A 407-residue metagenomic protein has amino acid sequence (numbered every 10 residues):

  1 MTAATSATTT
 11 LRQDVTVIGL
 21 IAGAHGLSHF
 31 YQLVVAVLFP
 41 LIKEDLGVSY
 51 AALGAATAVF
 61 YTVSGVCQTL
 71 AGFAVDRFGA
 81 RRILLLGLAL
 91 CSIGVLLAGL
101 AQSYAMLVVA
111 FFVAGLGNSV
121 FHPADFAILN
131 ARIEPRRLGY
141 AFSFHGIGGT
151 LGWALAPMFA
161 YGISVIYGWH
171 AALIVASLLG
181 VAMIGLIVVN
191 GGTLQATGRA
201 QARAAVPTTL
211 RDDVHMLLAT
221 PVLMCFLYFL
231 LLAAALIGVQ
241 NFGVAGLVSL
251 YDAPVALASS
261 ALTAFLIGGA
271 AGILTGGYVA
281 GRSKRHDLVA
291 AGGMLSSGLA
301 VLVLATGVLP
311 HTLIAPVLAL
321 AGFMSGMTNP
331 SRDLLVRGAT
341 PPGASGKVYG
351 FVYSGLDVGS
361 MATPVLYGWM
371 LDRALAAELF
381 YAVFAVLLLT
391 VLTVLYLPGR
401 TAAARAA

Functional and structural regions predicted by a protein language model:
T2-R12, Q195-M224: Juxtamembrane intracellular "pre-TM" segments in multi-pass secondary transporters
V35-A36, P221-T263: Extracytoplasmic gate region of multi-pass secondary transporters
V66-Q102: Conserved MFS/SLC helix-loop-helix module at the cytosolic interface between two early adjacent transmembrane helices
C67-G79, I273-R285, L371-D372: Helix-to-loop junctions at the C-terminal end of transmembrane segments in multipass secondary transporters
R77-G87, G281-M294: Cytoplasmic membrane-interface "Motif A"-like loop-to-helix N-cap segments of 12-TM Major Facilitator Superfamily
A110-G149: Cytoplasmic helix-loop-helix junction between adjacent transmembrane helices in 12-TM secondary transporters
H145-G192: Helix-loop-helix hairpin linking two adjacent transmembrane segments in secondary transporters
H286-R332: C-terminal transmembrane helical hairpin of 12-TM major facilitator-type secondary transporters
